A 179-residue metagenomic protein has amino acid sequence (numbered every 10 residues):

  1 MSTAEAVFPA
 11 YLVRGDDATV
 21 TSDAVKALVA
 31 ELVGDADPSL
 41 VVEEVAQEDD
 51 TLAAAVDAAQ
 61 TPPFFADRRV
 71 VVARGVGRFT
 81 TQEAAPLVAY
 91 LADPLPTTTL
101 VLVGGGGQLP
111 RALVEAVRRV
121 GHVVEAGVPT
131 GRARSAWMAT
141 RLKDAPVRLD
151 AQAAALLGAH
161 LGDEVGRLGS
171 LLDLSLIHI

Functional and structural regions predicted by a protein language model:
M1-I177: Conserved beta/loop motifs at nucleotide-recognition and modification sites
